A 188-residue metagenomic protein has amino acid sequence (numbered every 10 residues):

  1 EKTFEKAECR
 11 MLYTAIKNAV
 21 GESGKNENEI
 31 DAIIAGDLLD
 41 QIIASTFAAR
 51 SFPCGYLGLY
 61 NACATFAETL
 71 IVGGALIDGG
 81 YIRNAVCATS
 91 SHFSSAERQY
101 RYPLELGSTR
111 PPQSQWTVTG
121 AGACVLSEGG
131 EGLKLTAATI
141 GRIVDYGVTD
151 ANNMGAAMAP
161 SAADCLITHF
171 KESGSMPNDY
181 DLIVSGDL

Functional and structural regions predicted by a protein language model:
E1-E5, P103-I167, E172-S175: Condensing-enzyme catalytic core mediating Claisen C-C bond formation in acyl metabolism
E1-I34, L38-A44, S51, S161-P177: Conserved active-site "lid/cap" helical segment
K6-E8, G55-A67, S114-W116: Active-site nucleophile and cofactor-binding loops and adjacent substrate-binding regions of central metabolic enzymes
Y13, Y60-C87, L126, P160 (+1 more regions): Active-site-proximal alpha-helical scaffold in enzymes
G36-Q41, C63-A64, T89-S95, G141: Acidic, glycine-rich active-site loops and adjacent beta-strand->loop/helix elements that engage anionic groups
S45-G55, I77-D78, Y100-T109: A glycine- and small-aliphatic-rich helix-loop capping segment at beta-alpha/alpha-beta transitions that lines
L182-L188: Internal helical hairpin/lid segments
